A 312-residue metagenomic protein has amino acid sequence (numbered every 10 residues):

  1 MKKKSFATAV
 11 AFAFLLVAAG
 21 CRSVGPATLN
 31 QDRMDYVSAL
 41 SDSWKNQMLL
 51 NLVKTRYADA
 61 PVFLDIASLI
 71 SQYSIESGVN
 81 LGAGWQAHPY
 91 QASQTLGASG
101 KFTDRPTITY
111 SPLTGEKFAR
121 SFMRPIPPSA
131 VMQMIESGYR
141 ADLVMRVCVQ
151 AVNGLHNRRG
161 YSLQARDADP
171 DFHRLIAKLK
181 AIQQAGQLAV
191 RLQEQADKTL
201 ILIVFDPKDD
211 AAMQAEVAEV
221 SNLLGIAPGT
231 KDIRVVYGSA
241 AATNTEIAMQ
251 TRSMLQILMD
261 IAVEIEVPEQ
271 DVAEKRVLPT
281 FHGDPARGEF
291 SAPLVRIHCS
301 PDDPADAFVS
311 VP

Functional and structural regions predicted by a protein language model:
M1-V10: Bacterial N-terminal signal peptides that target proteins for export
F12-L15: Processing junctions and N-termini across compartments
V17-G20: C-terminal motif of bacterial Sec signal peptides marking the signal peptidase cleavage site
R22-P312: N-terminal amphipathic/basic membrane-interacting segments and domains, especially the gasdermin N-terminal
